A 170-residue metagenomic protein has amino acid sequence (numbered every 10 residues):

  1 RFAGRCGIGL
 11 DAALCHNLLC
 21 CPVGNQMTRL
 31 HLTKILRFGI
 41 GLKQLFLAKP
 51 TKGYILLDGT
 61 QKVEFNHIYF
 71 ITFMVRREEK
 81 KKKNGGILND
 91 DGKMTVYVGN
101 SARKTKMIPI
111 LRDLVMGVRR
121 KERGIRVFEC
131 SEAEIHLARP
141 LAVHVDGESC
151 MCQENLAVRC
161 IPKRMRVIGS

Functional and structural regions predicted by a protein language model:
R1-Y69: Catalytic core of DAGKc-family lipid kinases
C6, M27, G85-L88, G99: Alpha-helix N-cap/loop-to-helix boundary motif
C6-A12, M74-R77, N100-S101: Glycine-rich beta-alpha junction loops
D11-A13, I71-F73, C152, R159-C160: A short local loop/turn or secondary-structure capping micro-motif enriched for an aromatic residue
A13-L19, K80-N84, P109: A short secondary-structure junction signal
L57-E64, L88-D91, V98-S170: ATP/nucleoside-binding phosphotransfer catalytic cores, i.e., glycine-rich phosphate-binding loops
F70, V96-V98: Generic preference for hydrophobic
I71-G85: Glycine-rich phosphate/pyrophosphate-binding beta-alpha loops
